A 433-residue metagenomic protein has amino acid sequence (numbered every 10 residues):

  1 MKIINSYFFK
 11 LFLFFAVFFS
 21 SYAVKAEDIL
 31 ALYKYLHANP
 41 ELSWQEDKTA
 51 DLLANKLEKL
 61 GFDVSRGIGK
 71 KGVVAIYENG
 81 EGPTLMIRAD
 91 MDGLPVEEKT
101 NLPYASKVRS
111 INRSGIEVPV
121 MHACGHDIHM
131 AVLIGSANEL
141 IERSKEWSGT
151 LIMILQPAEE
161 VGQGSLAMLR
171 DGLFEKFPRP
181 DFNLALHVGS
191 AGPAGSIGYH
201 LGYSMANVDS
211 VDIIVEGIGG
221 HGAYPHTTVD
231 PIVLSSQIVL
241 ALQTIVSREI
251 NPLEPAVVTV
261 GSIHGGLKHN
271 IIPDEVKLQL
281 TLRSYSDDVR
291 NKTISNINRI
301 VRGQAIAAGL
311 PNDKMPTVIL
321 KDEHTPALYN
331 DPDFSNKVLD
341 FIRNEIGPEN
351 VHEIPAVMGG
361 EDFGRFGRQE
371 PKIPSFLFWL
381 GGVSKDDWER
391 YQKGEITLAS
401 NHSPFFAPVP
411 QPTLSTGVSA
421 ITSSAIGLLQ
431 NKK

Functional and structural regions predicted by a protein language model:
M1-F12: Bacterial N-terminal signal peptides that target proteins for export
K10-S20: Bacterial N-terminal signal peptides
K25-H122, D127, A131-G135, E139-S148: Acidic/His- and Gly-rich active-site-bordering loop/insert found across diverse amide/peptide-bond hydrolases
L36, A75, I87, H126 (+8 more regions): Divalent metal-coordination and catalytic microenvironments
V74, R109-M121, D127-I128, E139-S262 (+1 more regions): Histidine/acidic-residue-rich, glycine-tolerant segments that coordinate divalent metal ions
E98-R109, G202-A206, W388-A399: Short, flexible, mixed-charge acidic loops at enzyme active sites
S236-K433: Metal-dependent amide/peptide-bond hydrolase catalytic core, centered on the "pita-bread" metallohydrolase fold
